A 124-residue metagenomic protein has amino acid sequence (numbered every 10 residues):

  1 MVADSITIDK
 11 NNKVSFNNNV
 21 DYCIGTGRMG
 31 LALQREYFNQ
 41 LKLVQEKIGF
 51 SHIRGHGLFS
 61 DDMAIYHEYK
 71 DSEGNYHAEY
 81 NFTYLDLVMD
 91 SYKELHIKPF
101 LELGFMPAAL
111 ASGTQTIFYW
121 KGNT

Functional and structural regions predicted by a protein language model:
M1-S51, G55-L58: Mature N-terminal, pre-catalytic/accessory segment of carbohydrate-active enzymes
I48-T124: Substrate-binding cleft and catalytic face of glycoside hydrolase catalytic domains, especially the flexible beta-alpha
